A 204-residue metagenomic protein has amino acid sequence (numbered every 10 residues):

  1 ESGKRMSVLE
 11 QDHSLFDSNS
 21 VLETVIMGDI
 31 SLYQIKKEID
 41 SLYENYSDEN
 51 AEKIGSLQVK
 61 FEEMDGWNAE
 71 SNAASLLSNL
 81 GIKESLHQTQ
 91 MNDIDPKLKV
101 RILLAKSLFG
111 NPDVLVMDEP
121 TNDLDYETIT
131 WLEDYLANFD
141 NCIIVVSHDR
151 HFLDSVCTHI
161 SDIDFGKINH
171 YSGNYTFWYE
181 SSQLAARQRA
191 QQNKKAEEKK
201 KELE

Functional and structural regions predicted by a protein language model:
E1-K194: ABC ATP-binding cassette signature C-motif
K194-E204: Short cytosolic helices in intracellular loops of multi-pass membrane proteins
